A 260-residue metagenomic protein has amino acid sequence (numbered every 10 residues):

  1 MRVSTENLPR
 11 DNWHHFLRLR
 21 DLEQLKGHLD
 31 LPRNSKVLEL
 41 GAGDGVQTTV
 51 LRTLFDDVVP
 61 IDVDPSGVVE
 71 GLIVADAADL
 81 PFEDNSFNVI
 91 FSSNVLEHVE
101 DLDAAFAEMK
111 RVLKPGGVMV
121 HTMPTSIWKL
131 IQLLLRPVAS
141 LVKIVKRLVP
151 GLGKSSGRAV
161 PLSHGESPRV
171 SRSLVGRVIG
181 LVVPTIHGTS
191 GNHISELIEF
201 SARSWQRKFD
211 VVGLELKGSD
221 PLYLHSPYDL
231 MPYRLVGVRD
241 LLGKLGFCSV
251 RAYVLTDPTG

Functional and structural regions predicted by a protein language model:
M1-D79, F91, F106, N192 (+3 more regions): Conserved N-terminal segment of class I S-adenosyl-L-methionine
K36, G116-V118: Short glycine-centered segments of the SAM/dcSAM-binding site in methyltransferase folds
L80-F82, V99: Helix-loop segment at the mouth of the active site in Rossmann-fold oxidoreductases, especially SDR/KR enzymes
V89-E100: A short SAM/SAH-binding and catalytic strip from SAM-dependent methyltransferases
V99-E100, L113-P115: Helix-to-beta-strand junctions that scaffold the AdoMet/dcAdoMet cofactor pocket in Class I SAM-dependent enzymes
D103-A104, E108, V118-T256: S-adenosyl-L-methionine-dependent methyltransferase catalytic module, highlighting the catalytic core
